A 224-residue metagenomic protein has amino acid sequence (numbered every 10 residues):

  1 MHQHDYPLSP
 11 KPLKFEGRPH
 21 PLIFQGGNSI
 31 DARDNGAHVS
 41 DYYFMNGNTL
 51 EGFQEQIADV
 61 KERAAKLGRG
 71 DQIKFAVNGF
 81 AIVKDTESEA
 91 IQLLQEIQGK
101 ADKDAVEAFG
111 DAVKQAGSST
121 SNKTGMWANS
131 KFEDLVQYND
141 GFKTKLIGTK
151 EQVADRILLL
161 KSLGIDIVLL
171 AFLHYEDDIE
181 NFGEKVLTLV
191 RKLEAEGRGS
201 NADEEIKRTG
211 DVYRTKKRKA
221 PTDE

Functional and structural regions predicted by a protein language model:
M1-G17, N48-S162, R191-E224: An alpha-helical appendage that flanks or caps ligand/catalytic pockets
R18-L22: A local structural motif
I23-G26, D41-M45, I73-F80, V168-A171: Hydrophobic faces of well-ordered beta-strands that scaffold small-molecule active sites in alpha/beta enzyme cores
R33-A37, L158: Alpha-helical segments flanking ligand/cofactor-binding loops in enzyme cores
H38-V39, L163: Structural motif
G47-G52, L170-G183: Glycine-rich, proline-tolerant flexible connector loops at the mouths of alpha/beta enzymes
R156-L159, G164-Y175: C-terminal, well-structured subdomains that either form a transmembrane helix-short loop-helix hairpin in multi-pass
